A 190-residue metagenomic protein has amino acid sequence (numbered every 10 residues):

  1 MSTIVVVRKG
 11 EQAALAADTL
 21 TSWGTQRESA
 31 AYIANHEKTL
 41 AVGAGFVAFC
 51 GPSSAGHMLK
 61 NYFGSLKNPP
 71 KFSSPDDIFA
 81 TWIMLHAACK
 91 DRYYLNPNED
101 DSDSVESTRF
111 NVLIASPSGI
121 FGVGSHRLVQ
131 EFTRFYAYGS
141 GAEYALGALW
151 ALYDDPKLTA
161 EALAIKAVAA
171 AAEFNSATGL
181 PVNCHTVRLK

Functional and structural regions predicted by a protein language model:
M1-D100, V105, V129-E161, T178-R188: Conserved short S/T/G-enriched processing/targeting/catalytic segments and their helical context
N111: Adenine-nucleotide phosphate-binding core of ATP-dependent small-molecule kinases
I114: N-terminal glycine-/lysine-enriched basic segments
E161-A169: Small-residue (G/A/S/T)-rich helix-start motifs and N-terminal tracts that mark the onset
E173, V187-K190: Oxyanion-binding and handling regions
